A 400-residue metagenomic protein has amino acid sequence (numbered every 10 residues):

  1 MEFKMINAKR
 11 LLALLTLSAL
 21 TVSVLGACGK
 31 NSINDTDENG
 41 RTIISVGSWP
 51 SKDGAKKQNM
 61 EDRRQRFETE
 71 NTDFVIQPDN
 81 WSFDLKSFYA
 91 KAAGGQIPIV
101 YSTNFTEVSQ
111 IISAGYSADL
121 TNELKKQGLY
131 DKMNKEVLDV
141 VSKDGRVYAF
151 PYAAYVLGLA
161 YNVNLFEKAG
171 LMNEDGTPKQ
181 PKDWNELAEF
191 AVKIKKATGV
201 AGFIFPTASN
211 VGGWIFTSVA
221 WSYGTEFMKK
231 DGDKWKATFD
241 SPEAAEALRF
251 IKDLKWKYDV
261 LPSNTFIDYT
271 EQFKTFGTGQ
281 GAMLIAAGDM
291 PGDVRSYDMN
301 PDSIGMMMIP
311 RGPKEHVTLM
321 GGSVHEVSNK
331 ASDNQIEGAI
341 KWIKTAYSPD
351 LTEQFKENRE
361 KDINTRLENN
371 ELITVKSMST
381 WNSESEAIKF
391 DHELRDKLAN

Functional and structural regions predicted by a protein language model:
E2-L17, T21-A114, K125-D131, N173 (+2 more regions): Conserved N-terminal structural module of periplasmic/extracytoplasmic solute-binding proteins
T42, Q65, T69-E70, V75 (+3 more regions): Extracytoplasmic/periplasmic substrate-recognition and gating elements
F74, A92-T103, Y116-A118, G199-A201 (+2 more regions): Alpha-to-beta junction loops
D79-F88, T106, K182-E186, S263-T278: Short helix-initiation/N-cap motifs at beta->coil->alpha
N104-G158, E167, N185-F190, T198 (+3 more regions): Hinge/lid segment of periplasmic solute-binding proteins
A118-M133, G176-Q180, F203, T225-L248 (+2 more regions): Short, solvent-exposed loop/beta-turn-alpha elements that line the ligand-binding surface or hinge of extracytoplasmic
E186-K193, D233-T265, I309: Glycine-centered hinge/linker elements that transmit conformational signals in sensory and ligand-binding systems
S383-N400: C-terminal capping/gating helix-and-loop segments adjacent to ligand/active sites or protein-protein/ligand interfaces
